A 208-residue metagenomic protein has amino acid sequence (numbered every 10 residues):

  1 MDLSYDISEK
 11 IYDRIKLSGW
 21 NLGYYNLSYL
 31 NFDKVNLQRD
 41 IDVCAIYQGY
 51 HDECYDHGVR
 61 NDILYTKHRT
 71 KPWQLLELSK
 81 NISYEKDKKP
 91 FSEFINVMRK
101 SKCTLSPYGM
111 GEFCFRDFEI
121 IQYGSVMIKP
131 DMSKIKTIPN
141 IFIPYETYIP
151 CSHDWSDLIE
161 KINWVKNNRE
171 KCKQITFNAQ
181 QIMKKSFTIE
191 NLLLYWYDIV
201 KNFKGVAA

Functional and structural regions predicted by a protein language model:
M1-F115, Q122, I128-P144, E190-N191 (+1 more regions): Nucleotide-sugar donor-binding catalytic core of glycosyltransferases
P72, F94-V97, K161, I175 (+1 more regions): Alpha-helical packing segments of well-folded alpha/beta enzyme cores
C103, N163-W164, Q181: Short basic/hydrophobic patches in alpha-helices and adjacent helix-turn junctions that form amphipathic surface motifs
D117, S125, C172: Active-site/pore-lining binding-face segments in mid-to-C-terminal subdomains
I120, Y148, A179: Hydrophobic, well-ordered secondary-structure elements that form the walls of internal hydrophobic environments
I149, D154-K171: C-terminal "capping" alpha-helix adjacent to the active site of nucleotide-linked donor transferases in cell-envelope
K166, V200-A208: Short, hydrophobic alpha-helical segments
E170-K201: A charged, aromatic-enriched C-terminal amphipathic alpha-helix characteristic of glycosyltransferases across folds
